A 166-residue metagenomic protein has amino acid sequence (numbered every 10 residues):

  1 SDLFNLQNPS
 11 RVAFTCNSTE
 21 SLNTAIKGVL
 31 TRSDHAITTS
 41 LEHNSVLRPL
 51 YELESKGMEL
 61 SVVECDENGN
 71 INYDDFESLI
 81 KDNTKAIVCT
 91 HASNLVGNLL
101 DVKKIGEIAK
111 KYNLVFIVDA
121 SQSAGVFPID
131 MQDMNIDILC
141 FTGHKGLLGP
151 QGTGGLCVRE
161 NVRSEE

Functional and structural regions predicted by a protein language model:
S1-E165: Pyridoxal 5′-phosphate
